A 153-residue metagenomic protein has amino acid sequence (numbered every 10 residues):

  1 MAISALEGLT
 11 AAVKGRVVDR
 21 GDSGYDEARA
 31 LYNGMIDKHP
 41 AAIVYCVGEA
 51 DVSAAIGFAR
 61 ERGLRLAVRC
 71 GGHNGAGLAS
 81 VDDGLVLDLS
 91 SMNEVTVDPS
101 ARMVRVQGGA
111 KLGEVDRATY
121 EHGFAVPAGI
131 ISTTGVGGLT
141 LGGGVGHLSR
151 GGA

Functional and structural regions predicted by a protein language model:
M1-G151: N-terminal accessory segments
